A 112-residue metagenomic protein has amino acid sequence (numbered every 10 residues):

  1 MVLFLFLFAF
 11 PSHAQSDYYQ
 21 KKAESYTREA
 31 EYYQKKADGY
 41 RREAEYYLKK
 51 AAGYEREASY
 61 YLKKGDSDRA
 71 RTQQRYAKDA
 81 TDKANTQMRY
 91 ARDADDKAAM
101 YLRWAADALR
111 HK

Functional and structural regions predicted by a protein language model:
M1-A9: Bacterial N-terminal signal peptides
F10-A14: Sec/Tat signal peptide C-region and signal peptidase I cleavage site
Q15-K112: Extended amphipathic alpha-helical heptad-repeat regions
